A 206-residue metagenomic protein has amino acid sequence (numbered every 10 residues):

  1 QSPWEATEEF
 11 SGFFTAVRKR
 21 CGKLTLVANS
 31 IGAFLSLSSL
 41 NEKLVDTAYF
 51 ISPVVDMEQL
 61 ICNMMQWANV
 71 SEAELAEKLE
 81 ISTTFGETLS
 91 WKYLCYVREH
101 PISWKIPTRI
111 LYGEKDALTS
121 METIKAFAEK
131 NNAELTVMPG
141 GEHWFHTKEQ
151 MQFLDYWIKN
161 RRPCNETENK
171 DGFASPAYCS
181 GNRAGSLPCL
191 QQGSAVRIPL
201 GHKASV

Functional and structural regions predicted by a protein language model:
Q1-R18: Catalytic nucleophile-loop/oxyanion-hole region of alpha/beta-hydrolase and closely related hydrolase-like folds
V27-S36: Gly/Ala-rich beta-loop-alpha elbow adjacent to hydrolase catalytic centers
S39-L40: Aromatic pocket-lining residues of Rossmann-like dinucleotide-binding sites
L44-V137, G141-W157, R161-C164: The alpha/beta-hydrolase serine catalytic core
S180-A184, V196-I198, S205-V206: Short glycine-rich, low-complexity segments
Q192: Cationic, low-complexity basic patches in intrinsically disordered or flexible, solvent-exposed regions
